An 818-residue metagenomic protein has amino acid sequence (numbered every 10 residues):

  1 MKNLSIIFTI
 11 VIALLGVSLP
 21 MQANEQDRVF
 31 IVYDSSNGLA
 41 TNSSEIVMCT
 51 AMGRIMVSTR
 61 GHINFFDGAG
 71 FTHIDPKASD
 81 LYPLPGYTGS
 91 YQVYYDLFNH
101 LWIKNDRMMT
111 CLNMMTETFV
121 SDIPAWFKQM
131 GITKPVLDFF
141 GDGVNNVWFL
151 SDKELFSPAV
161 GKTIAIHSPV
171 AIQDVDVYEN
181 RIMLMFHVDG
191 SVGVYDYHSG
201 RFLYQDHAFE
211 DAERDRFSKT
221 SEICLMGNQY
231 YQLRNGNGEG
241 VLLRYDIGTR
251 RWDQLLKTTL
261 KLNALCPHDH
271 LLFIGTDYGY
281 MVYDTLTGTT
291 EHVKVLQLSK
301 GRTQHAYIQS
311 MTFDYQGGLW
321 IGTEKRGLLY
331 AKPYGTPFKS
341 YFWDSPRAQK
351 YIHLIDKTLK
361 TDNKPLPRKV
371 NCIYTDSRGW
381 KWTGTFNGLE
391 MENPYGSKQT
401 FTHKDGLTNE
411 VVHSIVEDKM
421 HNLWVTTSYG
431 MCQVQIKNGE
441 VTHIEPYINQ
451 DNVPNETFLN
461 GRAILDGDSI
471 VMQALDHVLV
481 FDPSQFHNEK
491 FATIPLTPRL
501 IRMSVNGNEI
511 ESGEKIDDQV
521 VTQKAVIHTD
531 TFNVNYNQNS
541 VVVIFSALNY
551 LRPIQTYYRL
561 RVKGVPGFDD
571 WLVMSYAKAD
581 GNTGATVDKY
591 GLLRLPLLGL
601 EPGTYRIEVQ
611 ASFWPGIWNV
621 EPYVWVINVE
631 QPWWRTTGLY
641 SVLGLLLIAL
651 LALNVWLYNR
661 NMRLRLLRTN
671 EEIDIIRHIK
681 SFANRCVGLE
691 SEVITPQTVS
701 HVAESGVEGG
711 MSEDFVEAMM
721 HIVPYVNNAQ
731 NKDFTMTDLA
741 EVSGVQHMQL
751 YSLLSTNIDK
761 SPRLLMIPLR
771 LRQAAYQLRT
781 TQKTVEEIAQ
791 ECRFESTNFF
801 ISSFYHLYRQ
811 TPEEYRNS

Functional and structural regions predicted by a protein language model:
Q22-C49, R54, P76-S90, W126-T133 (+9 more regions): Residue-level "micro-hotspots" composed of small/polar
C49-M52, Y95-F98, G141-V144, V177-N180 (+6 more regions): Residue-level detector of Asp-centered blade-edge/turn motifs that repeat once per structural unit in beta-propeller
R54-V57, H100-W102, N146-F149, I182-M185 (+6 more regions): Conserved beta-propeller blade signature
V543, T737-Q746, L750, L754 (+3 more regions): Append "Primarily bacterial transcriptional regulators
L653-E704: Cytosolic signal-transmission helices at domain junctions
V707, M711-F734, L753-I758, A775-T784 (+2 more regions): Basic, amphipathic alpha-helical hairpins
T756-E795, S818: Terminal helix-turn-helix DNA-binding modules in bacterial transcription factors
S802-S818: …primarily DNA-binding HTH/wHTH and HhH modules…
